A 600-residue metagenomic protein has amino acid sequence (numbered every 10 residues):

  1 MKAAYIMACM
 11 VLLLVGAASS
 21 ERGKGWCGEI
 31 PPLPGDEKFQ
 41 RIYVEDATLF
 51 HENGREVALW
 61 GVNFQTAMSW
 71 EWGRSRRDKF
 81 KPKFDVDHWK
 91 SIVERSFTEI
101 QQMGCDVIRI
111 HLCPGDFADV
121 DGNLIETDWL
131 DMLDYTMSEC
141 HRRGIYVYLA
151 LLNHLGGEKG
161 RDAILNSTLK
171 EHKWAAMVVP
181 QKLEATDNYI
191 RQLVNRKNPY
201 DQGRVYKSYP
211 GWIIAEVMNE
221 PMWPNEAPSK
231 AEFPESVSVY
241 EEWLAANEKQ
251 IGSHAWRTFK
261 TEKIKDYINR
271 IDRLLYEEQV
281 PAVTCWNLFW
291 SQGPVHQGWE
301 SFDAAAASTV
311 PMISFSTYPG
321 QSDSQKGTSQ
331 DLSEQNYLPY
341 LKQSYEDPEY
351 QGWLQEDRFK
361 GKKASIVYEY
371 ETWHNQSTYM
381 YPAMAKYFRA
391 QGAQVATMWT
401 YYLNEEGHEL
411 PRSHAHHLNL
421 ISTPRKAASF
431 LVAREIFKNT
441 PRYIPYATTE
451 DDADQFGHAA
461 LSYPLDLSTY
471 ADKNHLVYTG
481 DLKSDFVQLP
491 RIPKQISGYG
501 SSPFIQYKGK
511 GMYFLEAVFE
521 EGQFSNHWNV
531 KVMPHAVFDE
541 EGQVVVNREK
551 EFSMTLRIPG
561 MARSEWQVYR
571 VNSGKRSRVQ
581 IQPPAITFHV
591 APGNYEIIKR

Functional and structural regions predicted by a protein language model:
M1-Y5: Positively charged n-region of N-terminal signal peptides that target proteins for export
A8, L12-P32: Bacterial Sec-dependent signal peptides at the C-terminal "C-region" and cleavage site
I30-V310: Active-site mouth of glycoside hydrolases
W60, W373-E450: Substrate-binding cleft of secreted/luminal carbohydrate-active enzymes
V194, A427-L476: A conserved mid-domain beta-alpha-beta active-site/ligand-binding segment of alpha/beta enzyme cores
M218, M222-S229, E235-S236, G457-I505: Charge-patterned, long linear interaction tracts outside catalytic cores
H254-K265, N269, R273, Q279-N287 (+1 more regions): Glycoside hydrolase catalytic-domain groove-lining segments
L476-R600: C-terminal beta-sandwich/jelly-roll accessory domains of carbohydrate-active enzymes
